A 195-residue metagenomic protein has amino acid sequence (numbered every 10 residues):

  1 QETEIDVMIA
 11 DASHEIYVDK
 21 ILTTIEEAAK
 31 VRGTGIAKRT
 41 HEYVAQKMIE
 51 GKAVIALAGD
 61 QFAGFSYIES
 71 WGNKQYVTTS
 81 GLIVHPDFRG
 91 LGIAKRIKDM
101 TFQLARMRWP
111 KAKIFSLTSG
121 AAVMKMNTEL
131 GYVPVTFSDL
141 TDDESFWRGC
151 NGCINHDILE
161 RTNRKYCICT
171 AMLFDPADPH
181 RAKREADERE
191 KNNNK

Functional and structural regions predicted by a protein language model:
Q1-T3, R106-K111, F115-K195: Terminal substrate-recognition subdomain of acyl/acetyltransferases
E2-I21: A short beta-loop-alpha structural element at the N-terminal edge of CoA-dependent acyl/N-acetyltransferase catalytic
I9-A12, V84, T118: Conserved residues at beta->alpha junctions
I16-A37, N163-C169, P176-P179: Amide-forming acyltransferase catalytic core, primarily the GNAT-like/NAT-type and related acyltransferase folds
L22-P86: A conserved beta-strand-loop-helix scaffold within acyl/acetyltransferase catalytic domains
E42, S66, K98, V123-M126 (+1 more regions): Polyanion-binding and phosphate-handling cores
V84, G90-A105, I114-S116: Conserved acetyl-CoA-binding loop-helix of GNAT-fold acetyltransferases
